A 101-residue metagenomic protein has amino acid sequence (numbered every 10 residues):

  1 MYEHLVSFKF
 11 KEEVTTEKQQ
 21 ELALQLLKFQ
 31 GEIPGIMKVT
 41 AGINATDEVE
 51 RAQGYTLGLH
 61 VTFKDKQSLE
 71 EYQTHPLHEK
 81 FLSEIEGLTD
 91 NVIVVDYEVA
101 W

Functional and structural regions predicted by a protein language model:
M1-M37, G42-Y55, K64-E71, E98-W101: Short S/T/G/P-rich N-terminal loop/turn motif that feeds into the first structured element of a domain
K66-V95: C-terminal structural segments of small proteins and small subunits
